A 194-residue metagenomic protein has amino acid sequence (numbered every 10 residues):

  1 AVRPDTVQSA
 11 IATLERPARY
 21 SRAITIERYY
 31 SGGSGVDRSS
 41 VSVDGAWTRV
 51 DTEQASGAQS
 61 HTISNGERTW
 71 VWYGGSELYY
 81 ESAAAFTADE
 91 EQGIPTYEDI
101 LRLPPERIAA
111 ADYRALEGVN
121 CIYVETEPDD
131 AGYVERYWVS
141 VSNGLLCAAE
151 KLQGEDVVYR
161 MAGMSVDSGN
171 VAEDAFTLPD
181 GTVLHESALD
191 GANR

Functional and structural regions predicted by a protein language model:
A1-W47, T177-R194: N-terminal leader/targeting segments and the immediate start of mature chains
V2-T6, T13-E15, E67-D129, Y133 (+3 more regions): Flexible, processing/modification-adjacent segments and terminal tails in exported/periplasmic/extracellular proteins
I11-E15, S40-S42, Q59-I63, R102-P104 (+1 more regions): Short linear motifs in intrinsically disordered
R22-I26, S39-V41, I108-A111, C121 (+2 more regions): Generic structural motif
E27-S34, W47-S56, T96-E106, T126-D130: Short, solvent-exposed secondary-structure boundary motifs
V36-I94, A148-A162: An acidic-aromatic
R49-S60, W70, R114-V183: Gly/Pro-enriched, hydrophobic low-complexity segments that function as extracytoplasmic propeptides/linkers
